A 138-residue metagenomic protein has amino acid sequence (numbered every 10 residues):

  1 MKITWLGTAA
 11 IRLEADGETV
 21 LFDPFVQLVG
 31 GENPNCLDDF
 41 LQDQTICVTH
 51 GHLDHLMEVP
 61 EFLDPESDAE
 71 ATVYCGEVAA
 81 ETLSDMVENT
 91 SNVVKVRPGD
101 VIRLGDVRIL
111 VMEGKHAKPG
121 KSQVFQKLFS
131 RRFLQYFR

Functional and structural regions predicted by a protein language model:
M1-K2, E14-V20, V101-I109: Beta-strand-turn-beta hairpins that frame and shape the catalytic cleft of phosphate-ester-processing enzymes
M1-K2, T45, E66-T72: Short active-site oxyanion
K2-W5, V26-E32, S91-V94: Short gly/ser/thr-rich secondary-structure transition/capping motifs
T8-A10, G99: Short hydrophobic/aromatic beta-strand or adjacent loop that forms the aromatic wall/cage of a ligand/substrate-binding
R12-H52, M57-P65, K118-R138: Pre-active-site segment of Zn-dependent metallo-hydrolases
T49, C75-G76: Replace "coordinates the UDP/GDP/TDP-sugar" with "coordinates nucleotide-activated sugar donors
M57-D68, V78-A79, S84-E88: Metal-dependent catalytic neighborhoods of phosphoester/phosphodiester hydrolases
G76-R138: Metallo-beta-lactamase
